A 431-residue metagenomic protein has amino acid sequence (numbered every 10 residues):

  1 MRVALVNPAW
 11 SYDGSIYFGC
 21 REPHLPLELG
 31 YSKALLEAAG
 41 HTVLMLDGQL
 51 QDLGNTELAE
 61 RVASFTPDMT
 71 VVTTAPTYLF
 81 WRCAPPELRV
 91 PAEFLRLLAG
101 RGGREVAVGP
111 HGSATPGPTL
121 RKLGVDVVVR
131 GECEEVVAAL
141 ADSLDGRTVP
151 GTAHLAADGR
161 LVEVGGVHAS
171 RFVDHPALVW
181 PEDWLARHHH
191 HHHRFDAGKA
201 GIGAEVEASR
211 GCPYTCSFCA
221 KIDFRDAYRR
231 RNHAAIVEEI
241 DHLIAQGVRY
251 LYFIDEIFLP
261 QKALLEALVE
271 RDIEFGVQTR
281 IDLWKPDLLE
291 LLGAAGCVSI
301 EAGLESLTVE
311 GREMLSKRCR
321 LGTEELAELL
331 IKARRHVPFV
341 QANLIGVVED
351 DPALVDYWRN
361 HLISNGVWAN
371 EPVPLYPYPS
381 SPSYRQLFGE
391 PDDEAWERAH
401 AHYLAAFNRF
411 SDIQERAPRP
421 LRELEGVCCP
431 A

Functional and structural regions predicted by a protein language model:
R2-V237: Acidic, low-complexity intrinsically disordered segments
A4, A9-G14, L144, A153-A157 (+3 more regions): C-terminal accessory regions of radical SAM enzymes
H24, W180-Q341: Radical SAM [4Fe-4S] cluster-binding motif and immediate context
G48-Q51, L307-C319, L330-L354, P374-P377 (+2 more regions): Conserved strand-turn element in the central/C-terminal portion of the radical SAM core barrel that lines
D68, D126, R249, V298 (+1 more regions): Short acidic/polar active-site loop segments enriched in Thr and Asp
Y78-F80, V137, P260, V309 (+1 more regions): Short glycine-rich, flexible loops that bind phosphorylated cofactors or substrates
C133, A295-T308, W368-P377: Non-cysteine beta-strand/loop elements that form the S-adenosyl-L-methionine
